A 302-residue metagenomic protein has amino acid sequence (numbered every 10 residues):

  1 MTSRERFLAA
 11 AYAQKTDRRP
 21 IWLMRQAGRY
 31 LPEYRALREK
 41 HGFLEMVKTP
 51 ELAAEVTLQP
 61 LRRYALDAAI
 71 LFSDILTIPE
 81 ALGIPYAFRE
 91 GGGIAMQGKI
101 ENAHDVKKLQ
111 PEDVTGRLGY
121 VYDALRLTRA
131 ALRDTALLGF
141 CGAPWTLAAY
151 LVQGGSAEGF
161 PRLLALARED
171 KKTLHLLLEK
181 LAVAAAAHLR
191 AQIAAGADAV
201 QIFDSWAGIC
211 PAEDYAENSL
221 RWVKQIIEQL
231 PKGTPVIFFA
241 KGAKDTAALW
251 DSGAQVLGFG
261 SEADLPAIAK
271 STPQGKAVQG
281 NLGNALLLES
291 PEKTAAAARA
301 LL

Functional and structural regions predicted by a protein language model:
M1-F88, I94, L220, K224-Q225: N-terminal basic, low-complexity leaders that serve as flexible interaction/assembly modules and, when applicable, as
T16-R18, W22, A68-I70, A136-L138 (+4 more regions): Structural preference for beta-strand elements that scaffold enzyme active sites
P20, L61, T128, A185 (+6 more regions): Conserved, mostly hydrophobic/aromatic
K40-A53, F160-A187, G283-K293: Active-site mouth loops of central-metabolism enzymes
A87-H188: Active-site-proximal, glycine-rich beta->alpha crossover segments in alpha/beta enzymes that shape flexible
G119-D134, A212-P235, K270-G275: Alpha-helix-loop-beta-strand connector modules within alpha/beta enzyme cores
Q153-V200, A212, A216-L220, K224-P235 (+1 more regions): Alpha/beta enzyme core
E228-L302: Catalytic-face loop-and-helix region of soluble metabolic enzyme cores
